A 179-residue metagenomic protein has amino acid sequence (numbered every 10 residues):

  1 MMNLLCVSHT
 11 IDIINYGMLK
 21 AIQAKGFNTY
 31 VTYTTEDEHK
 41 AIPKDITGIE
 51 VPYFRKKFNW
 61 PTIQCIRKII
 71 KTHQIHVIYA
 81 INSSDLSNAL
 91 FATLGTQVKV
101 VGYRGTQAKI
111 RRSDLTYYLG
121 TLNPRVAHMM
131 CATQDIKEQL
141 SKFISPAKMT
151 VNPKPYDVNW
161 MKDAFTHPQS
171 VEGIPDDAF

Functional and structural regions predicted by a protein language model:
M1-E36, H73: N-terminal subdomain of nucleotide-sugar transferases
V7, I14, T34, A80-N82 (+3 more regions): Replace "coordinates the UDP/GDP/TDP-sugar" with "coordinates nucleotide-activated sugar donors
Q23-T62, P153: Conserved nucleotide-sugar phosphate-binding/catalytic loop shared by glycosyltransferases and other
F54-I78, S87, L94, S113-Y117 (+2 more regions): An amphipathic, basic-hydrophobic alpha-helix
A80-S87, R104: Short His-centered aromatic/hydrophobic patch
V100-M130: A conserved, positively charged/aromatic
R125-D163: Donor nucleotide-sugar binding/catalytic pocket of nucleotide-sugar-dependent glycosyltransferases
M161-F179: A short helix/loop element that forms part of the nucleotide-sugar donor recognition site in Leloir-type
